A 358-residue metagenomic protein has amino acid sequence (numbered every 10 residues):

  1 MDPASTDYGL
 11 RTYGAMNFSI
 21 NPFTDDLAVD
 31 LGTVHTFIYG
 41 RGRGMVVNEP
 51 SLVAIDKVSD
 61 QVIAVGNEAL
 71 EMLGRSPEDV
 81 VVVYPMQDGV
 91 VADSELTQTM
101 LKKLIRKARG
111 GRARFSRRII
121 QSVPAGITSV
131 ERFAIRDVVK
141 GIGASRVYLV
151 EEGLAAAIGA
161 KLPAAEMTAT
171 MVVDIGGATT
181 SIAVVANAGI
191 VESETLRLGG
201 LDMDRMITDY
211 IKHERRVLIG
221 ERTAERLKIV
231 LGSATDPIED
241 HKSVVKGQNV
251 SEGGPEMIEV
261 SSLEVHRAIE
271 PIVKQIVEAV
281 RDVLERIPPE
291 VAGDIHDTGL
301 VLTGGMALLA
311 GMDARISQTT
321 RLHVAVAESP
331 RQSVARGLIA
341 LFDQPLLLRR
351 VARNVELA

Functional and structural regions predicted by a protein language model:
D2-I175, A183-L300, A307-A358: Nucleotide/phosphate-binding catalytic cleft detector across ATP-hydrolyzing and phosphate-transferring enzymes
A178: Acidic, divalent-metal-coordinating active-site segment for phosphoryl/phosphodiester hydrolysis, typified by short
